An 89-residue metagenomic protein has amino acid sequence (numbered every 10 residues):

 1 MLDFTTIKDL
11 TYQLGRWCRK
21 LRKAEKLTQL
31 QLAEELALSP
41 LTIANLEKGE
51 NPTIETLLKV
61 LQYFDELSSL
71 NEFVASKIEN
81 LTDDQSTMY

Functional and structural regions predicted by a protein language model:
M1-Q13: A detector for short, charged/polar N-terminal pre-domain segments
T6, T28, S39: Helix-turn-helix DNA-binding motif, specifically the short coil turn and the N-cap/start of the second
R16-Q31: Short basic helix-loop element that most often maps to the first helix and adjoining turn of HTH DNA-binding modules
C18, L32-A33, I43-L46: Conserved hydrophobic/aromatic packing and binding residues within compact polymer-binding modules
E35, V60, F73-K77: Short acidic/histidine-centered micro-motifs embedded in hydrophobic/aromatic stretches that mark compact functional
A37-N51: Recognition helix of helix-turn-helix/homeodomain-like DNA-binding domains that insert into the DNA major groove
E55-E72: DNA major-groove recognition helix of helix-turn-helix/homeodomain DNA-binding modules
N71-Y89: Short, charged recognition helix plus adjacent turn of helix-turn-helix-like nucleic-acid-binding domains
